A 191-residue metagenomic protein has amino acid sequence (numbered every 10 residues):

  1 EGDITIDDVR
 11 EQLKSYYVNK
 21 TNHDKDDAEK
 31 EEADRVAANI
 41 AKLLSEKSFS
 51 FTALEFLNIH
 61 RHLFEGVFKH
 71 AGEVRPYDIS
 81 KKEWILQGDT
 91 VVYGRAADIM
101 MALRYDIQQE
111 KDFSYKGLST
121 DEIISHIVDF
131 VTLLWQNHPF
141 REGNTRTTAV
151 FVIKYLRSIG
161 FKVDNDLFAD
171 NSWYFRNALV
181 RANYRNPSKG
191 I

Functional and structural regions predicted by a protein language model:
E1-I191: FIC/Doc superfamily catalytic core
